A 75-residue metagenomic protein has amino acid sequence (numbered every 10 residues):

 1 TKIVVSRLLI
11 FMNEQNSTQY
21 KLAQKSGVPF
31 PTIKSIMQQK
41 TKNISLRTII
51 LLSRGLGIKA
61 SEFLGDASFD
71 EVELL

Functional and structural regions predicted by a protein language model:
T1-T18: A short, Lys/Arg-rich alpha-helix, primarily the initiator
K2, I10, S35, L64-L75: Short, charged recognition helix plus adjacent turn of helix-turn-helix-like nucleic-acid-binding domains
R7, T18, S45-T48, K59: Residues that mark the N-terminal boundary/hinge immediately upstream of a DNA-recognition element
M12, A23, S53: The alpha-helix within a helix-turn-helix
N13, G27, Q38, S68: Residue-level detection of the helix-turn-helix DNA-binding "recognition helix"
N16-S35: Short alpha-helical DNA-recognition segment
K40-R54: Short, basic-rich loop-to-helix N-cap that marks the start of a DNA-contacting helix
R54-F63: Intrinsically disordered, low-complexity basic tails/linkers immediately adjacent to helix-turn-helix/homeobox/MYB/SANT
